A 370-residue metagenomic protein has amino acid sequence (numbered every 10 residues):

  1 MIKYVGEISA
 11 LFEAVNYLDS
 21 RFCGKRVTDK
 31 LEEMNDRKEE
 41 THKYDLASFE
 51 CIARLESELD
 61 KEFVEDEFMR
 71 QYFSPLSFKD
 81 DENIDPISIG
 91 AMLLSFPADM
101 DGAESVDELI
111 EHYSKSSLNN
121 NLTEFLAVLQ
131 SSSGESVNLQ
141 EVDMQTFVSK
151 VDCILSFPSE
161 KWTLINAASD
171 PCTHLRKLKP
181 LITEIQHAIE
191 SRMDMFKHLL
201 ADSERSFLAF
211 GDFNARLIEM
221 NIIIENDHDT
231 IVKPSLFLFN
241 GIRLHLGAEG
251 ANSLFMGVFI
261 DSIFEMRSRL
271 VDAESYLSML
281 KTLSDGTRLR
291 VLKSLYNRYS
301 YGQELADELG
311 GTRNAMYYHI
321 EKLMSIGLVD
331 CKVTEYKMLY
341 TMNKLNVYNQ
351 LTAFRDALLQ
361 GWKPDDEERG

Functional and structural regions predicted by a protein language model:
M1-I224: N-terminal, charged low-complexity regulatory/assembly segments
M193-S278, S294: C-terminal regulatory or interaction extensions
G286-L289, N297-Y301: Short capping segments at the starts of secondary-structure elements
V291, E304-G310: A short acidic, leucine-rich amphipathic alpha-helix
T312-A315: Helix-turn-helix DNA-binding motif, specifically the short coil turn and the N-cap/start of the second
I320-E321: Short, hydrophobic-biased segments on the C-terminal half of alpha helices that form "recognition helices"
G327-E335: Beta-hairpin "wing" of winged helix-turn-helix
M338-G370: Conserved segment of winged-helix/HTH DNA-binding domains
